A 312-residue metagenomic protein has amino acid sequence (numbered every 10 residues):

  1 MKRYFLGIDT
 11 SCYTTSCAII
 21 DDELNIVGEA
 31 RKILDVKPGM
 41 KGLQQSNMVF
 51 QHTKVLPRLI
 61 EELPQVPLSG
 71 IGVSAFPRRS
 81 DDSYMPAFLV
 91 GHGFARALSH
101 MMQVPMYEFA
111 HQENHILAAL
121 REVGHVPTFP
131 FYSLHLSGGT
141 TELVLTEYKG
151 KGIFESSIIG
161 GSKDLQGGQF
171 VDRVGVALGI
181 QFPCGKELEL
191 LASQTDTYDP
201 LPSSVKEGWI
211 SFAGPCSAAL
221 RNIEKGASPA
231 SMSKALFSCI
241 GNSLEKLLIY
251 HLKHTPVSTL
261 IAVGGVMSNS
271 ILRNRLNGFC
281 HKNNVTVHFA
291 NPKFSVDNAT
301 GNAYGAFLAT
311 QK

Functional and structural regions predicted by a protein language model:
M1-R3, V104-F131, Y304-A306: Conserved phosphate-binding catalytic cores of ATP/NTP-utilizing and phosphoryl-transfer enzymes
R3, T10-S11, V27-E29, P127-F129 (+4 more regions): A short helix-loop
S11-V49, G152-I158, F289: Short glycine-rich, Thr/Ser-proximal phosphate-binding strand/loop in the N-terminal lobe of ATP-dependent enzymes
P57-G70, L247-S258: Phosphate/pyrophosphate-binding loops at sites that engage ATP/ADP/AMP, CoA/4′-phosphopantetheine, polyphosphate
E61-A95, H100: Short beta-strand-loop/turn "lid" adjacent to the catalytic site in phosphate-handling enzymes
V73-F76, S137, L260-N269: Glycine-rich beta-strand-to-loop/alpha-helix junction loops that act as flexible
H115-A118, A290-K312: Glycine-rich phosphate-binding/hydrolytic loop that grips phosphoryl groups
L190-L260, V266-N283, H288-F289, F307-T310: A contiguous, well-structured pocket-lining segment that forms one wall/lid of small-molecule binding clefts in soluble
